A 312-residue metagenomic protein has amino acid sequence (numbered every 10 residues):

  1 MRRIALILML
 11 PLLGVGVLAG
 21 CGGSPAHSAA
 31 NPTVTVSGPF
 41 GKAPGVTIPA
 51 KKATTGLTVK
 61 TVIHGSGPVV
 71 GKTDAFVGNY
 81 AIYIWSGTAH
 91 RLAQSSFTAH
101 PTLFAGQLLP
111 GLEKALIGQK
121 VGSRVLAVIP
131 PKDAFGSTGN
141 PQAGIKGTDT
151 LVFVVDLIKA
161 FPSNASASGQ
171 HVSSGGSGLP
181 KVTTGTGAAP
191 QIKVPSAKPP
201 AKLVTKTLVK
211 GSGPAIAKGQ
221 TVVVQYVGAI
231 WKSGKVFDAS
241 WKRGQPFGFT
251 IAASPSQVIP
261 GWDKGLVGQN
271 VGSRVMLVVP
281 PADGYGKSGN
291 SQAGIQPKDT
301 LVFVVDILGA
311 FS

Functional and structural regions predicted by a protein language model:
R2-S312: Cross-family detector of peptidyl-prolyl cis-trans isomerase
